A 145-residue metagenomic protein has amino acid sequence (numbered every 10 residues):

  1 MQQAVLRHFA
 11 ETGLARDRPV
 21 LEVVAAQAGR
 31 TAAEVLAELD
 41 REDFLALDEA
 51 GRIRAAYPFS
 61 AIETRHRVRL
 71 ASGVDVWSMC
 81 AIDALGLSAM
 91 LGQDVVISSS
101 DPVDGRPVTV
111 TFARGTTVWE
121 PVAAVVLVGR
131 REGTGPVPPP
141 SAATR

Functional and structural regions predicted by a protein language model:
M1-L6: Hydrophobic residues on short alpha-helical segments
E11-A25: Short acidic, hydrophobic short linear motifs in intrinsically disordered regions
A26-R41: Short amphipathic alpha-helical interaction segments
A32, G51-A55, G73: Glycine-rich, compositionally biased intrinsically disordered regions
D40-G51: A short, conserved structural fragment
A46-D48, V96-D101: A structural signal for short, well-ordered beta-strand segments and their strand-loop junctions that often border
A56-D94: Short, amphipathic alpha-helical interaction segments positioned at domain boundaries
S72, V76, M90-V96, D104-R145: Long, low-complexity, charge-rich intrinsically disordered regions
